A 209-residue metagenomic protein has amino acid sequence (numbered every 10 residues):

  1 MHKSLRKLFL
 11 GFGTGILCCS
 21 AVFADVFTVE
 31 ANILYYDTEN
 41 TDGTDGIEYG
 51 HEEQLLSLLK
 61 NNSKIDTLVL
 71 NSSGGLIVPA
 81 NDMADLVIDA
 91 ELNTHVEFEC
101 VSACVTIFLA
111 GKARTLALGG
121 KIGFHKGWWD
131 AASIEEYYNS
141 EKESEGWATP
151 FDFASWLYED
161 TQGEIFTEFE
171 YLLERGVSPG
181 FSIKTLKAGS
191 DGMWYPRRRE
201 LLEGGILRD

Functional and structural regions predicted by a protein language model:
M1-F12: Bacterial N-terminal signal peptides that target proteins for export
K3, L17-C18, E99: The N-terminal extracellular segments of secreted preproproteins, especially immediately downstream of signal
G11-S20: Bacterial N-terminal signal peptides
G13, T44, S190: Generic anion/oxyanion-binding catalytic loop in active/binding sites
F27-W128: Cleft-lining beta-strand/loop regions that shape enzyme active-site pockets
T67, I134-D209: Charged, glycine-interspersed solvent-exposed loop segments at helix/strand-loop junctions that cap or gate access
A131: Active-site loop architecture of trypsin-fold serine endopeptidases
